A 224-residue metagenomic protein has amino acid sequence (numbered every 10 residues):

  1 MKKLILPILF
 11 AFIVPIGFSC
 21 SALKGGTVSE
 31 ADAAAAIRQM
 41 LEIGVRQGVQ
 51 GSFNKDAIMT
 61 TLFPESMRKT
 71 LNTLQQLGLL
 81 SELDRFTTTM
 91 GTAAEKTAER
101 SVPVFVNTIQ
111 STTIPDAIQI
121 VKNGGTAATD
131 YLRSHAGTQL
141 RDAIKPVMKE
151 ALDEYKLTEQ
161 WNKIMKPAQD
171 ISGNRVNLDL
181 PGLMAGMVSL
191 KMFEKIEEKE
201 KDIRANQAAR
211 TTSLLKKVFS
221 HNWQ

Functional and structural regions predicted by a protein language model:
M1-I8: Bacterial N-terminal signal peptides that target proteins for export
A11-F12: Repetitive helical segments and hydrophobic/amphipathic motifs
I16-S19: C-terminal motif of bacterial Sec signal peptides marking the signal peptidase cleavage site
L23-A94: N-terminal Sec/ER secretory leader and immediately downstream segment of secreted/extracellular precursors
G48, T113, Q207: Residue-level signature of catalytic and energy-coupling elements of molecular machines, predominantly ATP/GTP-dependent
T87-A151: Mid-length scaffold segments of soluble, non-membrane domains
V147-V188: An amphipathic alpha-helical core segment
K191-Q224: A cross-kingdom marker for long, charged
